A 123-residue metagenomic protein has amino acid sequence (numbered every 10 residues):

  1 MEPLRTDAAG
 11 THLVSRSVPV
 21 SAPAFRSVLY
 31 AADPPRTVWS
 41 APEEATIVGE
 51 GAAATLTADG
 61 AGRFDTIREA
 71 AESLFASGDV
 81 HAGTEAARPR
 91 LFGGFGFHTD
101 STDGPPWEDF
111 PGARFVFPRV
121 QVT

Functional and structural regions predicted by a protein language model:
M1-T123: Signature of the chorismate-utilizing enzyme
